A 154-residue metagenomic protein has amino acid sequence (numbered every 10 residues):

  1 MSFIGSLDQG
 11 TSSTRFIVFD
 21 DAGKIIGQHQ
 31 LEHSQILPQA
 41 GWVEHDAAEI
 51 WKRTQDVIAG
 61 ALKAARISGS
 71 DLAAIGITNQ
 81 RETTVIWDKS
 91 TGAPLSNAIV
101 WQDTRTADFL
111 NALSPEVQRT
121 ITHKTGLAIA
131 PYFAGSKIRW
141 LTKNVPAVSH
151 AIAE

Functional and structural regions predicted by a protein language model:
M1-S96, H123: N-terminal glycine/serine-rich phosphate-binding loop of ATP-dependent small-molecule kinases, especially carbohydrate
A59-E154: Glycine-rich phosphate-binding/catalytic subdomain of phosphoryl-transfer and nucleotide/sugar-phosphate-processing
